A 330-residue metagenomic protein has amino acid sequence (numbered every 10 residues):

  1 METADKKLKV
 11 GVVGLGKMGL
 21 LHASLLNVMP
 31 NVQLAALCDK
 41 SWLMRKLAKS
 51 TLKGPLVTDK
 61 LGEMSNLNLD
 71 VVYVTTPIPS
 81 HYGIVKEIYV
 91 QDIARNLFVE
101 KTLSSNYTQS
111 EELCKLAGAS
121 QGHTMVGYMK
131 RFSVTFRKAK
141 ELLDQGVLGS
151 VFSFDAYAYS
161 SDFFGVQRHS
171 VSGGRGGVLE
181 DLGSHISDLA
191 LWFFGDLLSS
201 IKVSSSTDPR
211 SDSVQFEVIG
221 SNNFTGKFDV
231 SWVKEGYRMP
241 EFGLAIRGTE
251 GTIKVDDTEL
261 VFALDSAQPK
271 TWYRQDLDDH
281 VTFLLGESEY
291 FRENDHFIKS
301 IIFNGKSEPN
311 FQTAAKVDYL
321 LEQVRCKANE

Functional and structural regions predicted by a protein language model:
M1-A4, V71-V74, I219-S221, H296-E330: C-terminal helix-rich "cap/oligomerization" subdomain common to oxidoreductases
M1-L52, L67: N-terminal Rossmann-like dinucleotide-binding module
H22, L56-L116: Beta-loop-alpha module in the N-terminal Rossmann-like domain of NAD(P)-dependent dehydrogenases, especially those
L43, V281-D295, P309: Active-site loop of classical SDR/Rossmann-like NAD(P)-dependent oxidoreductases, centered on the catalytic Tyr-X3-Lys
G62-S65, V71, L103-F164: A contiguous active-site-proximal alpha/beta segment in oxidoreductase catalytic domains
F98-V99, T124-V126, V255: Hydrophobic residues in well-ordered beta-strands that form the structural core
K130-S204: Predominantly a Rossmann-like dinucleotide-binding segment in NAD(P)-dependent oxidoreductases
D188-E259, F291-G305: Contiguous beta-strand/loop segments that form the cofactor/metal-binding neighborhood of enzyme cores
